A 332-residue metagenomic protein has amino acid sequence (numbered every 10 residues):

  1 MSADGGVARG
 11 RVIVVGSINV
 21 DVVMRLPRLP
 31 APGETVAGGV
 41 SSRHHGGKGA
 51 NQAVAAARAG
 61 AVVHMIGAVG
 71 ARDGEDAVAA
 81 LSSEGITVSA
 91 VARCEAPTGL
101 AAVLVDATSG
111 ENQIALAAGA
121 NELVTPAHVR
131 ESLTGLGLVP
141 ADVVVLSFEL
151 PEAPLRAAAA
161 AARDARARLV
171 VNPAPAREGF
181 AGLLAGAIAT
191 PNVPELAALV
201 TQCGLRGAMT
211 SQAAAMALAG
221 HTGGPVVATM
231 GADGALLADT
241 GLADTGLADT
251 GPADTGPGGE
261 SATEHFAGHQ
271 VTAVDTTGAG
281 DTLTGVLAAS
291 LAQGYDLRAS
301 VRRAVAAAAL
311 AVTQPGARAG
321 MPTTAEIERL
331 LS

Functional and structural regions predicted by a protein language model:
M1-I66, E75-D76, T272-A273: Glycine-rich phosphate/adenosyl-contacting loop at the front of the ribokinase-like
M1-R9, E178, G182, A208-S332: Conserved phosphate-binding/catalytic region of the ribokinase-like
R11, Q113, D142-V143, I188 (+1 more regions): Structural motif
V15, V40-S42, H64-A71, T87-G99 (+5 more regions): Beta-strand->loop->alpha-helix junctions that form or flank phosphate-binding loops in nucleotide-handling enzymes
P32-T35, R43, R58-V143, E328-S332: Conserved N-terminal subdomain of the carbohydrate kinase-like
A57, R163, A292: Gly/Ala-rich phosphate-binding loop of Rossmann-like dinucleotide-binding domains, activating on the conserved
G85, L123-A127, R168-P175, F266-G268: Short gly/ser/thr-rich secondary-structure transition/capping motifs
A141-M216, D233-A235, G241-L242, G251: Conserved beta-alpha-beta core of the PfkB/ribokinase-like small-molecule kinase fold
